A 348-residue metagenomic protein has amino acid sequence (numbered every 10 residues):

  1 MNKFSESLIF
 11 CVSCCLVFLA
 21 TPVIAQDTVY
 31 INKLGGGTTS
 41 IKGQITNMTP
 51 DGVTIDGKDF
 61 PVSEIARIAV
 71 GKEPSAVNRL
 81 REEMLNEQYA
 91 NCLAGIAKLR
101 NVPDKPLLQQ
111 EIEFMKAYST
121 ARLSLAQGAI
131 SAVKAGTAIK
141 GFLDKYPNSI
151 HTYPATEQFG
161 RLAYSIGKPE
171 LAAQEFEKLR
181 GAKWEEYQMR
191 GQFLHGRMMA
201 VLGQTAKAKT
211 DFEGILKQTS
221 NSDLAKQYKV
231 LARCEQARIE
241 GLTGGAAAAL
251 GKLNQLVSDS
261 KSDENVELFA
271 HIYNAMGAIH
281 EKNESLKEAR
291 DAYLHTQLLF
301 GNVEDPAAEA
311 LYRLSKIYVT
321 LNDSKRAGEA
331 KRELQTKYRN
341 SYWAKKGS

Functional and structural regions predicted by a protein language model:
V23-S165, K261-D263, V303: Compositionally biased alpha-helical segments
D59-S63, L99-Q109, F142-P154, I166 (+8 more regions): Short solvent-exposed coil/turn linkers within tandem alpha-helical repeat scaffolds
A121-A126, L231-E304: Alpha-helical adaptor scaffolds
